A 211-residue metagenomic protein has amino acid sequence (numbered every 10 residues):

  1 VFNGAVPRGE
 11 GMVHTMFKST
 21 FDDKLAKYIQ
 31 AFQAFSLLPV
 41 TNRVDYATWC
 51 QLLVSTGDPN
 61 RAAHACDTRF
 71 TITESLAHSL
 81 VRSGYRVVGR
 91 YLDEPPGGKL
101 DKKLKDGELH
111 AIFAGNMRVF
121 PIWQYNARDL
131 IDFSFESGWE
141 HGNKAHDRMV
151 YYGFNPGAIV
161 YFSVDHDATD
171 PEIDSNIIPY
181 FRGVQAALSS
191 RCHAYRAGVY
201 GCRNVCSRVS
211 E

Functional and structural regions predicted by a protein language model:
V1-L52: Short acidic, glycine/serine/threonine-rich helix-capping segments at coil-helix boundaries
A31-S83: Boundary/entry segment of secreted carbohydrate-active catalytic domains
R61-A114: N-terminal beta-strand-loop-alpha-helix module at the start of alpha/beta ligand-binding or catalytic domains
A63-D67, R86-Y91, R118-W123, A158-S163 (+1 more regions): Structural recognition of the beta-strand scaffold that forms the well-ordered cores of secreted hydrolase catalytic
F70-I72, V87, D93-G98, Y125-D129 (+2 more regions): Solvent-exposed loop/turn segments at secondary-structure junctions within structured extracellular/periplasmic domains
A77, L109, G142-H146, I178-Q185: Generic structural signal for well-ordered alpha-helices, preferentially at hydrophobic/aromatic core positions
G97-A168, E172: Substrate-binding cleft of extracellular glycoside hydrolase catalytic domains
R148-F154, D167-E211: Surface-exposed substrate-engagement region within the catalytic domains of secreted or surface-exposed extracellular
